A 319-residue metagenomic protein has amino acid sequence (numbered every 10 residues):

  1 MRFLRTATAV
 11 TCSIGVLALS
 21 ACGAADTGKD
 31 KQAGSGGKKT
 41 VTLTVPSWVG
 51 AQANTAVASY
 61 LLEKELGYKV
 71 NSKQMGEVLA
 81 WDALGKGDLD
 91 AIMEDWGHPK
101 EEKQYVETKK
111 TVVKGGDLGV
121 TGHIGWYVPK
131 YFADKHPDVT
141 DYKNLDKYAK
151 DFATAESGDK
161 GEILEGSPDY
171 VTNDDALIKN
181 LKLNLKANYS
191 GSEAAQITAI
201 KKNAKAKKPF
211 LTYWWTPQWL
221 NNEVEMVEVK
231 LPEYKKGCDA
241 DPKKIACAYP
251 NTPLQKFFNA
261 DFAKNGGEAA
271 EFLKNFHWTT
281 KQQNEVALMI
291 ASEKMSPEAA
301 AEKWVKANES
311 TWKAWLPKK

Functional and structural regions predicted by a protein language model:
M1-S20: Sec-dependent bacterial lipoprotein signal peptides
A18-S35: Bacterial lipoprotein signal-peptidase II cleavage site
G36-G50, Y68-K73, K160-L164, L273: Short, well-ordered beta-strand elements
V49-Y68, I178: Short, polar/charged alpha-helical segment
G50, Y170-K186, S190-K207, E268 (+1 more regions): An extracytoplasmic/periplasmic, membrane-proximal ligand-sensing/linker region
A83, L89-M93, E162-A240: Ligand-binding pocket segment of bilobal, Venus flytrap-like solute-binding proteins
K110-I163: A conserved helix-loop-strand patch within extracytoplasmic ligand-binding domains of the periplasmic binding
I124-D134, N251-N265, L288-M289: A bilobed periplasmic-binding-protein/Venus flytrap-type ligand-binding module shared by bacterial periplasmic
